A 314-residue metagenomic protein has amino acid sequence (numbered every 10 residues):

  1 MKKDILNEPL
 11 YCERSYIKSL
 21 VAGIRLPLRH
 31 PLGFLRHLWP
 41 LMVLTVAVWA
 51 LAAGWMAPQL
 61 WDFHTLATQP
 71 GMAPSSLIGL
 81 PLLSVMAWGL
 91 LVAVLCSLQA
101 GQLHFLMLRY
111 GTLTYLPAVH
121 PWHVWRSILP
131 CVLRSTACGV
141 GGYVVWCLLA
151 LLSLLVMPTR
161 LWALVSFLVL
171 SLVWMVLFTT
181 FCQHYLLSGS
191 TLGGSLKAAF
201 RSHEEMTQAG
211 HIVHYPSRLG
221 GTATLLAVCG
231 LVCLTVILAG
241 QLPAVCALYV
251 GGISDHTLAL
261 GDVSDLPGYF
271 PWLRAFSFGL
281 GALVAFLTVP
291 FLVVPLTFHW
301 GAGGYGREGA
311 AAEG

Functional and structural regions predicted by a protein language model:
K2-Y11, Q59-L82, L98-Q99, L103-Y115 (+2 more regions): Juxtamembrane transition segments at transmembrane-helix termini in multipass membrane proteins
P9-L38, P117-L129, L192-V213: A short amphipathic helical element positioned immediately N-terminal to and/or at the very start of a transmembrane
P27-T45, C131, P216-V232: Alpha-helical transmembrane segments and their helix-start/interface "positive-inside/aromatic belt" motifs in integral
L41-T65, W88-M107: Transmembrane-helix bundle segments that line or gate the permeation/cavity pathway in multi-pass membrane proteins
V43-L51, V140-V144, L148, V169 (+1 more regions): Generic alpha-helical transmembrane segments of integral inner-membrane proteins, especially permease/transport modules
L80-G89, V119-C147, L164-V169, T222: Alpha-helical membrane-spanning segments of integral membrane proteins, especially the hydrophobic core of TM bundles
C147-P158: Juxtamembrane "helix-exit" motif on the non-cytosolic side of transmembrane helices
P158-F167, Y269, L273, S277: Membrane-interface starts of transmembrane alpha-helices
